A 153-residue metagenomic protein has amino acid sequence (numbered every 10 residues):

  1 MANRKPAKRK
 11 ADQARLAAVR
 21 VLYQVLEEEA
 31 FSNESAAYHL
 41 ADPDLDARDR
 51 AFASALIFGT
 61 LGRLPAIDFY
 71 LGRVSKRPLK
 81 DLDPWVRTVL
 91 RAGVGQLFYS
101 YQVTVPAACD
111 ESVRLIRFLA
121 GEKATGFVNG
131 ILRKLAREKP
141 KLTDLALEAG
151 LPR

Functional and structural regions predicted by a protein language model:
M1-R153: Class I Rossmann-like S-adenosyl-L-methionine
